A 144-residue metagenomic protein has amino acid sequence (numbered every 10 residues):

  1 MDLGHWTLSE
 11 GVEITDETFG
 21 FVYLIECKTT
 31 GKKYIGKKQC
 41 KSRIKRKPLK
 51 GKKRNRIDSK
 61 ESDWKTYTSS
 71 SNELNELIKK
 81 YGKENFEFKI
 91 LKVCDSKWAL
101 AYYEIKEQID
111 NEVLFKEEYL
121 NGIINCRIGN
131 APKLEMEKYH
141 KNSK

Functional and structural regions predicted by a protein language model:
M1-K144: Structure-specific nucleic-acid interaction/processing domains
